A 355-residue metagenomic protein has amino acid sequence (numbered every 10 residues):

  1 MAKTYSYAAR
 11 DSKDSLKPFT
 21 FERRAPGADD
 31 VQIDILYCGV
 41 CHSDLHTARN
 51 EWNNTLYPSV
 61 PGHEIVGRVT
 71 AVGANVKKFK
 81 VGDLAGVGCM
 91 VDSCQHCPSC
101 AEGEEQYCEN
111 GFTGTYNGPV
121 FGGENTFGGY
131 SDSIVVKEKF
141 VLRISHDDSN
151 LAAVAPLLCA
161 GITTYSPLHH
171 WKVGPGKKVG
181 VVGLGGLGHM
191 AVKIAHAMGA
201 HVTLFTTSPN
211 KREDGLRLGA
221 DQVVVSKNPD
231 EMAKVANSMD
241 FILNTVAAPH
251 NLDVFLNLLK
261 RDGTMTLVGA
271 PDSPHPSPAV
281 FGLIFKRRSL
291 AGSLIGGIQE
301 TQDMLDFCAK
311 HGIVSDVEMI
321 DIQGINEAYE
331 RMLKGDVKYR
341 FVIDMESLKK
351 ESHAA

Functional and structural regions predicted by a protein language model:
A2, I298-A355: C-terminal hydrophobic helical "lid"/dimerization subdomain of Rossmann-like NAD(P)H-dependent oxidoreductases
E22-C38, E51-A101, F127-G128, S145-D147: Glycine-rich beta-strand-centered segment in the early N-terminal region that forms part of a ligand/cofactor-binding
C94-V182: NAD(P)H dinucleotide-binding glycine-rich loop of Rossmann-like/cofactor-binding domains, especially the beta1-alpha1
P175-L184, I194-V254: Adenosine-nucleotide cofactor-binding segment
G188-H189: N-terminal Rossmann-fold NAD(P) dinucleotide-binding loop
L259-K260: Helix-to-beta-strand junctions that scaffold the AdoMet/dcAdoMet cofactor pocket in Class I SAM-dependent enzymes
G263-T264: Glycine-centered, small-residue-biased loops immediately flanking beta-strands in adenine/cofactor-binding cores
G269-K286, I298-M304: Rossmann-fold NAD(P)-binding glycine/threonine-rich loop
